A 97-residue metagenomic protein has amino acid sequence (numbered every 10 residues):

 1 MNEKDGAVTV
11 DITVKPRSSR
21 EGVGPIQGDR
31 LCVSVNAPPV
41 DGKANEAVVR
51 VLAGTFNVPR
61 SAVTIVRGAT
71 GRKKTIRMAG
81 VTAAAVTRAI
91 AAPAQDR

Functional and structural regions predicted by a protein language model:
M1-V49, T55-R60, T64-T70, K74-R97: Contiguous, often N-terminal, cationic amphipathic patches that form binding interfaces
